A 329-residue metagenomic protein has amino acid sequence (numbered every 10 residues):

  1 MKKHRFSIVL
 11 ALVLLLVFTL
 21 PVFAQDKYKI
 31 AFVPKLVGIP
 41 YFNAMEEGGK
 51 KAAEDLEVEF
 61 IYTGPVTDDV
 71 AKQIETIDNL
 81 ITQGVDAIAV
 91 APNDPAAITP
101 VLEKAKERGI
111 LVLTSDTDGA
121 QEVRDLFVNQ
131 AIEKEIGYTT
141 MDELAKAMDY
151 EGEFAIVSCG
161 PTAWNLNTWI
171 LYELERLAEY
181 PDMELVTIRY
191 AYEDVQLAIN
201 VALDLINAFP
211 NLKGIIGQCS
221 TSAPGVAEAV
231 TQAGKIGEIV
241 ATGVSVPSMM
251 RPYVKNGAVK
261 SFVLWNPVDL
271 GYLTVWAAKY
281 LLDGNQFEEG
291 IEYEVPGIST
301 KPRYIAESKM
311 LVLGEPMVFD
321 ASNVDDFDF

Functional and structural regions predicted by a protein language model:
M1-L10: Bacterial N-terminal signal peptides that target proteins for export
R5, F23-F329: A residue-level marker of the well-folded mature domains of exported/periplasmic proteins
V9-P21: Bacterial N-terminal signal peptides
